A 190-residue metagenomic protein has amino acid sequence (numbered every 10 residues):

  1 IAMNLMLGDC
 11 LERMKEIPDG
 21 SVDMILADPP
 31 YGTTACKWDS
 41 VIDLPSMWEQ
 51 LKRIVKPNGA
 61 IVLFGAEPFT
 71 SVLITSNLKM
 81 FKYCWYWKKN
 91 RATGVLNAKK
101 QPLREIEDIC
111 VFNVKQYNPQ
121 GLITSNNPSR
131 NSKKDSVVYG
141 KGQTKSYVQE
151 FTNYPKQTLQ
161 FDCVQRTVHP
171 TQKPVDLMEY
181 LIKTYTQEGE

Functional and structural regions predicted by a protein language model:
I1-E190: Core catalytic lobe of class I
